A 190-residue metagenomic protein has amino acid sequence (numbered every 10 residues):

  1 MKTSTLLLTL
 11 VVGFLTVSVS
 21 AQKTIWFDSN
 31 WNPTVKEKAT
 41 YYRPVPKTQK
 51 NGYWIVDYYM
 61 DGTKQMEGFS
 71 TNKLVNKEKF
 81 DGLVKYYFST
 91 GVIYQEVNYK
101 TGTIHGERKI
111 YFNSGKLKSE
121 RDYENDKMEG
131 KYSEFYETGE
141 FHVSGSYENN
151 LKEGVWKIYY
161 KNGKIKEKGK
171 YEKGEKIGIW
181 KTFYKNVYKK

Functional and structural regions predicted by a protein language model:
M1-I25: Bacterial Sec-dependent N-terminal signal peptides
A21-Y111, K116-E124, M128-Y136, E140-I158 (+2 more regions): Periodic aromatic/glycine/histidine/acidic cluster detector with a strong bias toward beta-strand repeat architectures
